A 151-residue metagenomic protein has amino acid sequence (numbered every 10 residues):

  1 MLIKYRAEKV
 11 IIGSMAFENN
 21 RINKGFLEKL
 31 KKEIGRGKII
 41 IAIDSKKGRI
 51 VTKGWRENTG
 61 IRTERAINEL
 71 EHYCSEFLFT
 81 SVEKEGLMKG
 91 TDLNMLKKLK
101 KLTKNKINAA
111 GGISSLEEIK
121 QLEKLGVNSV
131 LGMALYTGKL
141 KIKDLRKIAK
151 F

Functional and structural regions predicted by a protein language model:
M1-K9, N94-S129, L145: Catalytic cores of alpha/beta
I3-E85: Conserved anion-binding
S14, L87, G112-I113, M133: Gly/Ser/Thr-rich helix-start
R21-I34, K100, E123-F151: C-terminal helical cap(s) of enzyme catalytic domains, especially alpha/beta-barrels
I22-N23, V51-G54, M88-T91, I119-K120 (+1 more regions): Short, well-ordered secondary-structure micro-motifs
K24-I43, M88-S115: Alpha-helix-loop-beta-strand connector modules within alpha/beta enzyme cores
E85, S114-E117, T137: Active-site environment of divalent metal-dependent phosphoester hydrolases
